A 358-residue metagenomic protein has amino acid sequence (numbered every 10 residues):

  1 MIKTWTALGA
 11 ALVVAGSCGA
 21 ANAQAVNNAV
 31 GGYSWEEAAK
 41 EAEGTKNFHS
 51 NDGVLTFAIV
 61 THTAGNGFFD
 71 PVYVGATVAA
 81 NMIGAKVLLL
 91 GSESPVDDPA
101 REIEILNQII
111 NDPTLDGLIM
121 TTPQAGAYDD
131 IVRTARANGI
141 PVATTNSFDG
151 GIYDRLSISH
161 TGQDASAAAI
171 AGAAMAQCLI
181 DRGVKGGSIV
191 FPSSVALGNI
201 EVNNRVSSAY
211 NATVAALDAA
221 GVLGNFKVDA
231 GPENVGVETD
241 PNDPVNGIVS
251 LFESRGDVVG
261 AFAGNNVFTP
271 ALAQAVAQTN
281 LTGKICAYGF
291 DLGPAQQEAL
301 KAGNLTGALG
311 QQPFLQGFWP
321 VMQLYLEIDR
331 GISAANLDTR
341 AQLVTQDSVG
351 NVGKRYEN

Functional and structural regions predicted by a protein language model:
I2-A10: Sec-dependent signal peptide recognition, specifically the positively charged N-region followed immediately by
K3-T4, G19-N358: A residue-level marker of the well-folded mature domains of exported/periplasmic proteins
G9-S17: Bacterial N-terminal signal peptides
